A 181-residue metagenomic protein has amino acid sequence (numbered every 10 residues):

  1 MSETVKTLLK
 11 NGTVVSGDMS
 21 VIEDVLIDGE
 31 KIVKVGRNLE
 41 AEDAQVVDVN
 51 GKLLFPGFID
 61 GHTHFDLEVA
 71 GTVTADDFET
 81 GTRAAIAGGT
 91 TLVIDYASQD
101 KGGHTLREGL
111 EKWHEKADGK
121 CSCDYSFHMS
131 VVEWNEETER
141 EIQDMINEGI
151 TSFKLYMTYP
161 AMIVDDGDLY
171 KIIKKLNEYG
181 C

Functional and structural regions predicted by a protein language model:
S2-G57: Histidine-rich, glycine-flanked metal-binding segment
G12, E30, G51, H62 (+4 more regions): Divalent metal-coordination and catalytic microenvironments
V15, V21, G71, Q99 (+1 more regions): Short strand->helix junction
N50-K120, E137: Metal-associated gating/positioning segment near the N- to mid-region
Q99-E111, K116-C181: Histidine/acidic-residue-rich, glycine-tolerant segments that coordinate divalent metal ions
